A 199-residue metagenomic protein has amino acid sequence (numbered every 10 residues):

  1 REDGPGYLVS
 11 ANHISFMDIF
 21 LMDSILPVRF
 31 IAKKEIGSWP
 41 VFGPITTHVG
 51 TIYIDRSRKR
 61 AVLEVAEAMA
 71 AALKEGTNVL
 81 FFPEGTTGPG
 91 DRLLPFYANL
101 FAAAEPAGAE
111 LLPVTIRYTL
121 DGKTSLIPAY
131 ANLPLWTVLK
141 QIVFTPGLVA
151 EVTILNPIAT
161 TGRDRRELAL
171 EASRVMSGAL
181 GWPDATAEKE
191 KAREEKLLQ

Functional and structural regions predicted by a protein language model:
D3-K59: Catalytic core of membrane glycerolipid acyltransferases/transacylases, capturing the structured, soluble-facing
G6-L8, T51, G76-F82, E110: Residue-level preference for the first positions of well-ordered beta-strands
K33, I54, F82, V114-I116: Generic beta-sheet signal
V41-P44, R58, P89-E167, E171 (+1 more regions): A cross-family acyltransferase "interaction/gating" segment
T47, L73, E105: Anion (oxyanion) recognition and catalysis
V62, A68-V79, P83-F101: Soluble extracytoplasmic domains of inner/organellar membrane proteins
V175-A179: C-terminal alpha-helix
